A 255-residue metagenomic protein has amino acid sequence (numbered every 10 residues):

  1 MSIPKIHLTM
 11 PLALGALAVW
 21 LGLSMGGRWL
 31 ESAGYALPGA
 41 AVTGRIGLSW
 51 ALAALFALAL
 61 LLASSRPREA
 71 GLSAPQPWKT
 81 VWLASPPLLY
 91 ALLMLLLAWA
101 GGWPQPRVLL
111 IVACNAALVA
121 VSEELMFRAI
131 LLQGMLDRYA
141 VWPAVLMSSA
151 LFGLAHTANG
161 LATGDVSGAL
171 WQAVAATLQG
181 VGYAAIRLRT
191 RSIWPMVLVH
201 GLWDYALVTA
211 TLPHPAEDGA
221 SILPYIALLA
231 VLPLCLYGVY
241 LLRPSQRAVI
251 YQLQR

Functional and structural regions predicted by a protein language model:
L8-L62, T80, A84, L110-N115 (+1 more regions): Alpha-helical transmembrane segments in multi-pass membrane proteins
S32-G47, L60-M126, L132-Q133, D137: Juxtamembrane helix-loop-helix connectors linking adjacent transmembrane helices in multi-pass membrane enzymes
W78-K79, Q105-V108, Y139-P143, A169 (+2 more regions): Membrane-helix interface segments
L96-R107, L161-S167, P215-A220: Membrane-interface helix caps and helix-loop-helix hairpins in membrane proteins
A116, A120, V141-T157: Small-polar-interrupted transmembrane alpha-helices in polytopic inner-membrane proteins
S122-M147, L188-S192: Membrane-interface helix/loop boundary segments of multi-pass membrane proteins
A169-Y225: Functionally important transmembrane alpha-helices
G201-R255: C-terminal membrane module of polytopic membrane proteins
